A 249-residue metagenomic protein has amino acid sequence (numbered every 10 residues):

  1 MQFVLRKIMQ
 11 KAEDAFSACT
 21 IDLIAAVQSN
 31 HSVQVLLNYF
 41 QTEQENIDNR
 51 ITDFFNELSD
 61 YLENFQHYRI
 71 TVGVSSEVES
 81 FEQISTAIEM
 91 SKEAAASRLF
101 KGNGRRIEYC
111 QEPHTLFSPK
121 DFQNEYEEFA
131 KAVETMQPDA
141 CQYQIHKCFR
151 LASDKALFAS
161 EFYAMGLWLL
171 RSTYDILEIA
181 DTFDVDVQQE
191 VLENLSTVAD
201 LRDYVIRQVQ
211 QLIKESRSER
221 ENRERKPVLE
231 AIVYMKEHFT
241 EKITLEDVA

Functional and structural regions predicted by a protein language model:
M1-K11: Catalytic NTP-binding/metal-coordinating core of nucleotidyl cyclase/transferase enzymes
D14-A249: Cytosolic nucleotide-utilizing catalytic cores of signal-transduction proteins
